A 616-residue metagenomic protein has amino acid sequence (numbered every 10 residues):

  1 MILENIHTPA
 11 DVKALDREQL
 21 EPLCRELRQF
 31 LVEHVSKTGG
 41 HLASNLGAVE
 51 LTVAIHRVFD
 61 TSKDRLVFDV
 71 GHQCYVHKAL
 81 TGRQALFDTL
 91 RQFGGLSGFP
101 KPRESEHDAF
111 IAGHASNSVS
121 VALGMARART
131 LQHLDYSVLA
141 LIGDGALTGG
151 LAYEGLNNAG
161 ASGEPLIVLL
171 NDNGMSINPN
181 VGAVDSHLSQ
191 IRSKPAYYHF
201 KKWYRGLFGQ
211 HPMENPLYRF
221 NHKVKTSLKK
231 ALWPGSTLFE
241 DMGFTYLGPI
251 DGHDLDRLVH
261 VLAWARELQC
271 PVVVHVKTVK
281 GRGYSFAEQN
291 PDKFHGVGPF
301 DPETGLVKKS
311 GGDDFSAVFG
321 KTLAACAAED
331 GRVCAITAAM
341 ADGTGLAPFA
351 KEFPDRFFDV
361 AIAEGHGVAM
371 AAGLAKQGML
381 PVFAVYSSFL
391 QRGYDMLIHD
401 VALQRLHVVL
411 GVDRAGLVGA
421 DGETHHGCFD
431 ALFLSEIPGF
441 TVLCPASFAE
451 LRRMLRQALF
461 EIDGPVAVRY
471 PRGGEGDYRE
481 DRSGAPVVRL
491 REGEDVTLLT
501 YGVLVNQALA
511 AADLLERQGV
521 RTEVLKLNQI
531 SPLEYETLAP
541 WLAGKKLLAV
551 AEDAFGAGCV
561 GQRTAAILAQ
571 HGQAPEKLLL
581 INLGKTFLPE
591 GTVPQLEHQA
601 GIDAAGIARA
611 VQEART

Functional and structural regions predicted by a protein language model:
M1-L80, L238-F244, D251-L258, H275: N-terminal amphipathic, basic-rich helices that act as targeting or association modules
H41-S162, R332-V333, T337-A338, L346-A347: Cofactor-binding active-site loop characterized by glycine-rich and histidine/acidic residues
R65, C270, T278-Q391, M396-L406 (+1 more regions): Non-catalytic terminal/interface segments that mediate subunit docking, oligomerization, and allosteric communication
G174-F319: Long, well-ordered, tryptophan-enriched scaffold segments
Y218-F286, H407-V412, A431-E480, A604-T616: Structural signature of the thiamine diphosphate
W233, H260-A263, H295-G296, D314-E329 (+4 more regions): Glycine-/acidic-rich phosphate or pyrophosphate-binding loops and their flanking alpha/beta elements
F300-P302, V307-G311, G419-D421, F440-T441 (+2 more regions): Peripheral docking tails and interdomain loops at the edges of cofactor- or intermediate-handling domains
D359, L509-D513, Q518-W541: Generic long, charged, amphipathic alpha-helical segments
